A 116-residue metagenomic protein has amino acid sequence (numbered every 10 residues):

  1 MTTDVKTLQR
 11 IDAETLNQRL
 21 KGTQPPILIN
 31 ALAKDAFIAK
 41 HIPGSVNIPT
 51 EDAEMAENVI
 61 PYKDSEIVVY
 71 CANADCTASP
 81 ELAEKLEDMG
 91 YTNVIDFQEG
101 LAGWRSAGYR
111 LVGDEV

Functional and structural regions predicted by a protein language model:
M1-A39, V112-V116: Flexible, polar/low-complexity N-terminal or interdomain linker segments that lie immediately upstream of folded
I11, P49-E54: A short, well-structured beta->alpha microelement
Q18-L20, A53-D64: Short amphipathic alpha-helix with an adjacent loop that forms part of the alpha/beta core around
D35, E54, D75: Glycine-rich nucleotide phosphate-binding loop and flanking beta-alpha elements of Rossmann-like dinucleotide-binding
F37-P43, I60, W104: Short loop/helix-cap segments at secondary-structure boundaries that form the rim of catalytic
S45-T50, T92-D96: Short hydrophobic/aromatic-enriched beta-strand-loop microsegments
V46, K63-D64, R110-E115: Short, hinge-like loop/turn segments at secondary-structure boundaries
V59-W104: Catalytic cysteine-centered active loop of the rhodanese-like fold, especially the PTP/DSP P-loop
